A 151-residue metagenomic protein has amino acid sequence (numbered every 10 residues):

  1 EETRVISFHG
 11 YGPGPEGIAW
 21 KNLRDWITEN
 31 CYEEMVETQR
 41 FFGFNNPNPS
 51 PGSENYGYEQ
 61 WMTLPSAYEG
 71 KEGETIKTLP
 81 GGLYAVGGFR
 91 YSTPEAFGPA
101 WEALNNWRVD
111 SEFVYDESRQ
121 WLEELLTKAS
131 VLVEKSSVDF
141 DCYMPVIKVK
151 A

Functional and structural regions predicted by a protein language model:
E1-A151: A solvent-exposed interaction/effector surface
